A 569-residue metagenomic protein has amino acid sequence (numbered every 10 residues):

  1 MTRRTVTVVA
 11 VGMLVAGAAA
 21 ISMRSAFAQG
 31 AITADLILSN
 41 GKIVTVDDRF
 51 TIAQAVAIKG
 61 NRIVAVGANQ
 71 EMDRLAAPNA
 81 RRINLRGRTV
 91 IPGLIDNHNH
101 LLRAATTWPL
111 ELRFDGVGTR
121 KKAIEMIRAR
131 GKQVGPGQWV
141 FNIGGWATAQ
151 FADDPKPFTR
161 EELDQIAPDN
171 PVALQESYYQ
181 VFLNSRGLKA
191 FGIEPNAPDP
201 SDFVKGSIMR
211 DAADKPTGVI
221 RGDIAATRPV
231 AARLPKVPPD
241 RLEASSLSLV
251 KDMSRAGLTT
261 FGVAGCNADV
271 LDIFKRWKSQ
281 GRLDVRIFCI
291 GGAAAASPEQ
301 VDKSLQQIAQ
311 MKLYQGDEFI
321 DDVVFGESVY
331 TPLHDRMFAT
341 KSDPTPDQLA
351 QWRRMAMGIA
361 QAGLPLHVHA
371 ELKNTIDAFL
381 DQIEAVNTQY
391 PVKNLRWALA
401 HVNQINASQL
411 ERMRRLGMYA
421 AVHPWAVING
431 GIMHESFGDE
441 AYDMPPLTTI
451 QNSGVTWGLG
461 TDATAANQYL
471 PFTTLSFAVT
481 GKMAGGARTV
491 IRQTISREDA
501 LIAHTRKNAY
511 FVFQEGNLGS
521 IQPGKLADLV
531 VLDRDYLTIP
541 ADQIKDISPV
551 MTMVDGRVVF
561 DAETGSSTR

Functional and structural regions predicted by a protein language model:
M1-T7, V11-M13: N-terminal export leaders
A16-S25: C-terminal segment of classical bacterial N-terminal signal peptides
A26-G30: Boundary at the C-terminal end of the N-terminal hydrophobic targeting segment
A31-S39, V44, D48-A309, E318-E371 (+6 more regions): Divalent metal-binding segments
L313-Q315: Accessory "access/gating" subregions that flank catalytic or transport cores
M357-H367, E371-W397, H401-V402, A407-E411 (+3 more regions): His/Asp/Glu-enriched, well-ordered alpha-helical/loop segment that forms or immediately abuts the divalent-metal
Y419: Ligand-binding beta-strand-loop-alpha-helix segment within the catalytic cores of soluble metabolic enzymes
D561-R569: Extracellular/periplasmic ectodomains of large secreted or surface enzymes and adhesion receptors
